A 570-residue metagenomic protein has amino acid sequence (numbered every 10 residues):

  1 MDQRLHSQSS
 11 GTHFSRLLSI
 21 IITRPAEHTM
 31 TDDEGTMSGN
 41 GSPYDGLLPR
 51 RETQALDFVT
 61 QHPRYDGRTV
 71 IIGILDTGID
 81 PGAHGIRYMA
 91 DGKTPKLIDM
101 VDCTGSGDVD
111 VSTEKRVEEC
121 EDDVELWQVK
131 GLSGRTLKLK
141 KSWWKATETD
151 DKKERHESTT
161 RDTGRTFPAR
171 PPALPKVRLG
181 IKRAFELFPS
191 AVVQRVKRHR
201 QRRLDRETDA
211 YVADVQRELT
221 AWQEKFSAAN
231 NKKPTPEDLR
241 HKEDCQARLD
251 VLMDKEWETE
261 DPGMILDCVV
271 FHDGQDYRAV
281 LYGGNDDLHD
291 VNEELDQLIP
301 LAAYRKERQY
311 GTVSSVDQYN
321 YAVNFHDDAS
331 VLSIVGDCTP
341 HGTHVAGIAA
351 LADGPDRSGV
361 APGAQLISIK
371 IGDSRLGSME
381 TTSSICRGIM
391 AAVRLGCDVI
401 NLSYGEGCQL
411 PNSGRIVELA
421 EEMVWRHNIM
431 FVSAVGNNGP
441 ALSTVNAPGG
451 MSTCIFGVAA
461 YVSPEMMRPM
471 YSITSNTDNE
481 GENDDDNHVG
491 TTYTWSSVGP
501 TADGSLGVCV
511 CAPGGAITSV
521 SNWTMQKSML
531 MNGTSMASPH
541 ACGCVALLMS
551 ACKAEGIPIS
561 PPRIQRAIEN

Functional and structural regions predicted by a protein language model:
F58-D214, E218-A221, K225-D244, R248-L252 (+7 more regions): Subtilisin-like serine protease catalytic core
D76, G436, G533: Active-site glycine-centered loops adjacent to acidic/histidine catalytic or metal-binding residues that shape
G78-P81, C103-D108, D373-R375, G405-Q409 (+5 more regions): Solvent-exposed loop/turn segments at secondary-structure junctions within structured extracellular/periplasmic domains
A83-M89, D110-S112, S413, T444 (+2 more regions): Short, solvent-exposed loop/turn and secondary-structure capping segments
R308-Y319, S330, G449-A546, S550: Extracellular S/T/G-rich loop segment that most often corresponds to the catalytic His/Ser-adjacent loop
A346-A349, I367-D373, T444, G514-N570: Hydrolase catalytic cores
K370, N401-G405, V432-V435, A459-A460 (+1 more regions): A cross-family glycoside hydrolase active-site/sugar-binding cleft signature
R387-V393, C408-S413, L419-R426, G439-A447 (+3 more regions): Hydrophobic, small-residue-rich alpha-helical packing segments that form membrane-like cores
